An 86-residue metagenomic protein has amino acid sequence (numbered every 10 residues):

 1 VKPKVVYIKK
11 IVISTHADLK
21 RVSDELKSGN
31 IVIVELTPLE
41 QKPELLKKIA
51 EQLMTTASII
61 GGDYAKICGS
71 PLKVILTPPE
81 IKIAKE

Functional and structural regions predicted by a protein language model:
V1-S28: N-terminal intrinsically disordered, cationic/polar leader segments that include organellar targeting peptides
K2, I83-E86: Short, charged, intrinsically disordered terminal tails
S14-A17, R21, Q41-T55, I59: Charged, alpha-helix-enriched surfaces in structured cytosolic catalytic cores of large nucleotide-utilizing machines
L26-E40: Short glycine-rich, basic-tinged beta-strand/loop micro-motifs
N30, P43, T55-C68, L76: Acidic-enriched and Gly/Ser
E35-L36, L76-E80: Flexible glycine-/small-residue-rich
P38-P43, K82-I83: Short acidic, S/G/P-rich loop/turn micro-motifs used as interaction or catalytic elements
L72: Binuclear metal-ion centers of metallo-dependent hydrolases, dominated by the metallo-beta-lactamase
